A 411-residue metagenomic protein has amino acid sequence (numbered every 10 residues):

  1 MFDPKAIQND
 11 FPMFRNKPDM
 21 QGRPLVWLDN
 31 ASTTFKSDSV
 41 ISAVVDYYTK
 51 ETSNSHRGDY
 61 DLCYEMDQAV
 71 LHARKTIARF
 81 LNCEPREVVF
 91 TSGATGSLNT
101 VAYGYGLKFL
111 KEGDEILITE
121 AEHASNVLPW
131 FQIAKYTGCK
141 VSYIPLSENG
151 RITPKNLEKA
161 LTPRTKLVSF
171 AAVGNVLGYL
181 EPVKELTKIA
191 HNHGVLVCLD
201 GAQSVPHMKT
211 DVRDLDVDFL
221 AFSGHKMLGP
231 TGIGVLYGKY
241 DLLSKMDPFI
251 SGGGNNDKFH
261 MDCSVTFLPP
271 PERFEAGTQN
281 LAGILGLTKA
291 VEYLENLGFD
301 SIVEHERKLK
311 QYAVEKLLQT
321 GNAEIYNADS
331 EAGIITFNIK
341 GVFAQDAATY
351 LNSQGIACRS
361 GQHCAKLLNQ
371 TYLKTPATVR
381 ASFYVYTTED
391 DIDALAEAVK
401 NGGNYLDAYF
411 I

Functional and structural regions predicted by a protein language model:
M1-I411: Pyridoxal 5′-phosphate
